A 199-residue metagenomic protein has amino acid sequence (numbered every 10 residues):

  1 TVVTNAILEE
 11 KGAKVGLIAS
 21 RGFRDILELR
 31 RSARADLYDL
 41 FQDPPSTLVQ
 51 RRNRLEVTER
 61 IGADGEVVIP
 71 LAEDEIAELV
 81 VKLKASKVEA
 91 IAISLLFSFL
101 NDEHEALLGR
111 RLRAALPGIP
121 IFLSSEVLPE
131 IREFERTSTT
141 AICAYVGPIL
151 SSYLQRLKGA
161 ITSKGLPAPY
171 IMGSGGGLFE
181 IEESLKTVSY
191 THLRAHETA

Functional and structural regions predicted by a protein language model:
T1-T58: Early-domain small/polar-rich strand-loop-helix modules and first-structured segments of the mature chain
V3, F23, P44-L79, E89 (+1 more regions): Phosphate-binding loop and its immediate beta->loop->alpha context in nucleotide/phosphate-handling enzymes
L17-A19, P120-S125, P169-S174, L193: General beta-strand structural signal in soluble alpha/beta enzymes
L48-V67, E133-A141, E180-T187: Gly-rich Lys/Arg/Thr-decorated short loops/hinges at beta-loop-alpha junctions or inter-strand turns that position
E89-L96, F122, A168-I171: Short glycine-rich phosphate-binding loop at a beta-alpha junction
F99-R132: Terminal amphipathic helices with adjacent charged low-complexity linkers/tails
T191-T198: Conserved small/polar residues in nucleotide/adenosyl-binding loops
